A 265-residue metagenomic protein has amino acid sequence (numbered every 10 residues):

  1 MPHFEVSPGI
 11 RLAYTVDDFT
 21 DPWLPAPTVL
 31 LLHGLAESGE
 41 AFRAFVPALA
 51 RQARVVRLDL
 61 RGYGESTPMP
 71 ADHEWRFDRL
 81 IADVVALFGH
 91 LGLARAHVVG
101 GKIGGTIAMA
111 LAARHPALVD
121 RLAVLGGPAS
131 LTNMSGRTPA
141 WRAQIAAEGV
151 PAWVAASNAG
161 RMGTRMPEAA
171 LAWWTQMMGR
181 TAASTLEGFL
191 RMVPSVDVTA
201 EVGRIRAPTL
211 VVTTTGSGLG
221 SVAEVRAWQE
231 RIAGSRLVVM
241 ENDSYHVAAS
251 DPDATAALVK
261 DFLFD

Functional and structural regions predicted by a protein language model:
I10-M69: Conserved HGGG/HGGXW glycine-rich cap/lid loop of the alpha/beta-hydrolase fold
D59, H97, D120-A123: Residue in the alpha/beta-hydrolase core beta-strand immediately N-terminal to the catalytic nucleophile
D78-A96: Conserved acidic catalytic loop of the alpha/beta-hydrolase fold
G100, G104, A108: Gly/Ala-rich beta-loop-alpha elbow adjacent to hydrolase catalytic centers
M109-R114, V119-E148: Flexible "cap/lid" loop of the alpha/beta hydrolase fold
T132-G136, A147-R204: Conserved alpha/beta-hydrolase catalytic His-Asp/Glu region
R206-D243, A249: Conserved loop-alpha-helix segment in the C-terminal half of the alpha/beta-hydrolase fold that carries the catalytic
A249-D261: Post-His helix in hydrolase/transferase enzymes
